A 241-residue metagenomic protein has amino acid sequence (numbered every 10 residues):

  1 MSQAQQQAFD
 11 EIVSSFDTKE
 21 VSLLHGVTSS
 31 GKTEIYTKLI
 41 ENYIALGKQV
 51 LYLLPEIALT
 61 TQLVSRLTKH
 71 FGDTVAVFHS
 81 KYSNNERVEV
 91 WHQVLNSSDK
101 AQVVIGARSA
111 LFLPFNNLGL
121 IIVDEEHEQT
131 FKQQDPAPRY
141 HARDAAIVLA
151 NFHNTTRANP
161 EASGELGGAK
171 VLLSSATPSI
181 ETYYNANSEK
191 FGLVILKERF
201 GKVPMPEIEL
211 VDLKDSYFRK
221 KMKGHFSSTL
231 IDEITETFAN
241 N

Functional and structural regions predicted by a protein language model:
M1-T18: N-terminal pre-P-loop "Q-motif" helix
K19-L39, L53: Walker A/P-loop
T28, R139-N154, G168-A186: Conserved helicase ATPase motor motifs in RecA-like P-loop NTPase domains
E34-I35, K48-L67: Conserved Walker A/P-loop ATP-binding site and its immediately adjacent core in helicase/helicase-like ATPase domains
T61-N84: Conserved helix-turn-beta segment of the N-terminal RecA-like "Helicase ATP-binding" lobe in SF1/SF2 helicases
F78-V104: Conserved motor-coupling elements within RecA-like helicase/translocase cores
L111-H153: SF2 helicase catalytic motif II
G168-L172, S179-N241: Conserved interdomain linker/interface between the two RecA-like ATPase lobes of SF2 helicase motors
